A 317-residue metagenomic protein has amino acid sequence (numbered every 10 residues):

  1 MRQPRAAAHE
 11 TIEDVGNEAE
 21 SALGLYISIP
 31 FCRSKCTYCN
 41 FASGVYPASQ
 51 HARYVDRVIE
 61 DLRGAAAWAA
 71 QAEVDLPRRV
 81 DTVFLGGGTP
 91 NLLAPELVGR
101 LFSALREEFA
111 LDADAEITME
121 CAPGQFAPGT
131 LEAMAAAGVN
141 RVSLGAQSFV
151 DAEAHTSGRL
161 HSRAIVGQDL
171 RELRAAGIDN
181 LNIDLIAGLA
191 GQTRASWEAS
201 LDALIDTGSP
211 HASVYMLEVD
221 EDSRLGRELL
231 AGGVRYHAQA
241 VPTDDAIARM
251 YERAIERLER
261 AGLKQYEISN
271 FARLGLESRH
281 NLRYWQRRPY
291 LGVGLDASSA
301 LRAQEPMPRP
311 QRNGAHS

Functional and structural regions predicted by a protein language model:
M1-A6: N-proximal helix/coil linker or "cap" segments that precede and/or mark the start of modular domains
H9-L23, S43-Q71, L76-S317: C-terminal scaffold of the Radical SAM
L25-S28: Short active-site neighborhood of thiol/selenol oxidoreductases, capturing the structured segment around
P30-S43: Local cysteine-cluster metal-coordination motifs and their immediate loop/turn environment, predominantly Fe-S cluster
